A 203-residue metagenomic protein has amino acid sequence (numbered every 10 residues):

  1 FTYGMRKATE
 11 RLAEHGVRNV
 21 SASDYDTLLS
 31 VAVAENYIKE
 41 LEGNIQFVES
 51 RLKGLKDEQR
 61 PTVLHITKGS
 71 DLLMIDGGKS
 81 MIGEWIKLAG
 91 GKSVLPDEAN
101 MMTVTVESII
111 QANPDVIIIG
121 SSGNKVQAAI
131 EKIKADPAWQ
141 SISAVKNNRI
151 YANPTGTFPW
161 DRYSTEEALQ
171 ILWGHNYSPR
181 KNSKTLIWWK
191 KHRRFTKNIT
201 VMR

Functional and structural regions predicted by a protein language model:
F1-A32, K39, P96, N100-S141: Acidic/His-rich segments in extracytoplasmic proteins that coordinate ligands and/or metal ions
T2-L72, R149-R203: Extracytoplasmic substrate-binding proteins
A13, L55-Q59, K87, I110-A112 (+1 more regions): Extracellular/periplasmic catalytic domains that process cell-envelope and extracellular macromolecules
G69, K92, A99-N100, G123 (+1 more regions): Short, solvent-exposed coil/turn elements at secondary-structure transition points
M74-M101: Alpha-helical, coiled-coil/dimerization segments enriched in small aliphatic residues
G77-S80, K132-K134, E166-E167: Short, glycine/charged-enriched secondary-structure capping and boundary segments
G83-E84, E107, L172: Active-site phosphate/pyrophosphate- and oxyanion-stabilizing loops and adjacent acidic/basic residues in soluble
A128-G156, S164: Extracellular/periplasmic periplasmic-binding protein-like sensory domains
